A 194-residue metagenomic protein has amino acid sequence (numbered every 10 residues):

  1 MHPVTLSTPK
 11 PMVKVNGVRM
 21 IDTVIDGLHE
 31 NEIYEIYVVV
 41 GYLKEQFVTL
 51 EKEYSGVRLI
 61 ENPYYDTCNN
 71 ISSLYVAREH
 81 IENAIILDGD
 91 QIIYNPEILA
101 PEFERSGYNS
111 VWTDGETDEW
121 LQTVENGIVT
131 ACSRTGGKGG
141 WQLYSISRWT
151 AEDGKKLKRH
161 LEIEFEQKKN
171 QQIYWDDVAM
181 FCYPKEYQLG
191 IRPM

Functional and structural regions predicted by a protein language model:
M1-V40, K44: N-terminal glycine-rich phosphate-binding loop and ensuing alpha1 helix
P11, G56-R58, Q188-G190: Conserved beta-strand segments of alpha/beta enzyme cores
M12, Q122-V124, I191: A structural signal for short hydrophobic beta-strand segments in well-ordered beta-sheet cores
Y34-I36, N83, Y108, Q188: Residues at the starts of beta-strands that form the adenosine-phosphate
V48-W120, E152: Conserved beta-loop-beta/alpha segment of the NTase-like Rossmann-fold superfamily that binds/positions NTPs
N95-K169: Conserved core of the sugar-phosphate nucleotidyltransferase
Q167-D176, P193-M194: An accessory alpha-helical subdomain
M180-R192: Catalytic donor-sugar/metal-binding loop of nucleotide-sugar-dependent glycosyltransferases
